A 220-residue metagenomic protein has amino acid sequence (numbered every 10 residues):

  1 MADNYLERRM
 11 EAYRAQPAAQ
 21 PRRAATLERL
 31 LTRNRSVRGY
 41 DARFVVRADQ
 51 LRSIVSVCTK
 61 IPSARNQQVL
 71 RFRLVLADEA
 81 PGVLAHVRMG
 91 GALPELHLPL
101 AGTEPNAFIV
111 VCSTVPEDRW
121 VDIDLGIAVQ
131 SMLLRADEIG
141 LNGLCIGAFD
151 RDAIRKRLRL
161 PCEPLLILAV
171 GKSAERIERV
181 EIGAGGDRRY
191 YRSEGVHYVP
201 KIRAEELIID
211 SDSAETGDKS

Functional and structural regions predicted by a protein language model:
M1-S220: Acidic, surface-exposed loops and disordered segments
